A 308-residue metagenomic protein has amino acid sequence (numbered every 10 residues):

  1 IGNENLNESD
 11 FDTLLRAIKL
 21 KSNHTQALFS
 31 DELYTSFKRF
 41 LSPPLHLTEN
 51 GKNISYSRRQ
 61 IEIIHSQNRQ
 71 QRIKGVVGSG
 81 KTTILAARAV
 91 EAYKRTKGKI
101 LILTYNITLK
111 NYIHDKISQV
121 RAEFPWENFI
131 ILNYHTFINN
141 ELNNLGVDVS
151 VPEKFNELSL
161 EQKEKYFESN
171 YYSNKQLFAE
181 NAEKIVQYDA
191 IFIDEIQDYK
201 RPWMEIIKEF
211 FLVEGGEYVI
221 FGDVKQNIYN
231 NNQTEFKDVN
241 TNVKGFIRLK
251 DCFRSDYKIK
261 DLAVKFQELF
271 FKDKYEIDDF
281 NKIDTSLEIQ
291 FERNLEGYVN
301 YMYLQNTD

Functional and structural regions predicted by a protein language model:
I1-E32: Accessory nucleic-acid engagement/destabilization modules that flank
N5-E8, Q26, L45-E49, G75 (+3 more regions): Residue-level signal for secondary-structure boundary elements
D10-T13, E32, S36, S150 (+1 more regions): Exposed alpha-helical structural elements
L14-A17, Y166, K265: Charge-rich, solvent-exposed alpha-helical interaction surfaces
L20-D31, S55-Q60, Y171-A182, R201 (+1 more regions): Short low-complexity stretches enriched in small and charged residues
E32-S55, R69, K74: Conserved adenine-nucleotide phosphate-binding loops and their immediately adjacent elements
K52-I54, R58, E62, R69-N143 (+3 more regions): Conserved helicase motor core of SF1/SF2 NTP-dependent helicases
L142-A190, E195, Y199-F210: Conserved RecA-like ASCE ATPase "motif II neighborhood" in helicase/translocase motors
